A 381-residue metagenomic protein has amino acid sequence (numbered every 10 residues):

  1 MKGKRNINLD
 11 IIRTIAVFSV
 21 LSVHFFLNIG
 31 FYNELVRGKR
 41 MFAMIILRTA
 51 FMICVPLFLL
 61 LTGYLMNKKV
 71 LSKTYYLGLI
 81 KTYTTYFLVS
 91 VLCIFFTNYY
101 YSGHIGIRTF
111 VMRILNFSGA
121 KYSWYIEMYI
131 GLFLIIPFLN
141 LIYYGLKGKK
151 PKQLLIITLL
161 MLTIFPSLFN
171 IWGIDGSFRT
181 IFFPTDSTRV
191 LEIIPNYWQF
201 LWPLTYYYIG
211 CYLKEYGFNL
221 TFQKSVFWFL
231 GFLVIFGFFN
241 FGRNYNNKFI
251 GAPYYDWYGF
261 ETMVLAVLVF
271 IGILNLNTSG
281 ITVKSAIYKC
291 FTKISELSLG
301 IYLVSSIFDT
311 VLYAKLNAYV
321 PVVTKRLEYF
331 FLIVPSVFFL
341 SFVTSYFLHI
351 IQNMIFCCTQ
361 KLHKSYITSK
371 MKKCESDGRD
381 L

Functional and structural regions predicted by a protein language model:
M1-G3, H24-E34, Y100-H104, G173-F178 (+2 more regions): Hydrophobic alpha-helical transmembrane segments
M1-N170, I294-L297, K315-L381: Membrane-cytosol interface segments of multi-pass membrane proteins, especially ER/Golgi lipid-handling enzymes
K2-I7, F218-N219, I287-K289: A generic local structural motif
F25-G30, T97-I105, T163-T185, I235-F249 (+1 more regions): C-terminal ends of transmembrane alpha-helices and the immediately adjacent extracellular/lumenal or cytosolic loop
F31-M41, L146, G176-I193, N247-A252 (+2 more regions): Short helix-coil transition/hinge motifs at the ends and kinks of transmembrane helices, capturing the brief
A43-V55, I114-M128, N170-Y206, N240-L268 (+1 more regions): Interfacial loop-to-helix transition and helix-capping segments at the boundaries of transmembrane helices
F95, N244-F356: Alpha-helical transmembrane segments of multi-pass integral membrane proteins
E127-Y144, K149-G176, Y197-N244, E261-N277 (+2 more regions): Hydrophobic transmembrane helix bundles of membrane-integrated enzymes that assemble and modify cell-envelope
